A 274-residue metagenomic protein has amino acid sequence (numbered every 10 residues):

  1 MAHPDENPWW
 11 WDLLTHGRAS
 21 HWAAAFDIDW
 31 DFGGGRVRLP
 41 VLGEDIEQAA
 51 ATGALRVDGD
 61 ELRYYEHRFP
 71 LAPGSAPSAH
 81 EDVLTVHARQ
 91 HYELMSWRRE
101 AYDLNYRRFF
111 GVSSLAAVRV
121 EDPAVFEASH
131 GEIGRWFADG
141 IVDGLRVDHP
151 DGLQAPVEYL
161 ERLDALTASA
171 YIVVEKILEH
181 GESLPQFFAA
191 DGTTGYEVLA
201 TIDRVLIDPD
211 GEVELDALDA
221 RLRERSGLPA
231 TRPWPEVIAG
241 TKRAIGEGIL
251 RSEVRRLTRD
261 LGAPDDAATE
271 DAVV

Functional and structural regions predicted by a protein language model:
M1-R107, D139, H149-L222: Acidic/aromatic-lined carbohydrate-recognition and catalytic surfaces of CAZymes acting on diverse glycans
D29, S183-V274: Conserved alpha/beta catalytic core and glycan-binding cleft of carbohydrate-active enzymes
A101-V120: N-terminal small/glycine-rich loop or linker at the start of catalytic domains across soluble metabolic enzymes
S114-P123, R146-D151: The substrate-binding groove and active-site-proximal loops of carbohydrate-active enzymes, especially glycoside
D122-F126, L250: A conditional alpha-helix N-cap/helix-loop micro-motif detector
V125-A138: Structured alpha-helical segments in the cores of large, soluble enzyme domains
R135-V147: A conserved hydrophobic secondary-structure block that centers on an alpha-helix together with its immediately flanking
